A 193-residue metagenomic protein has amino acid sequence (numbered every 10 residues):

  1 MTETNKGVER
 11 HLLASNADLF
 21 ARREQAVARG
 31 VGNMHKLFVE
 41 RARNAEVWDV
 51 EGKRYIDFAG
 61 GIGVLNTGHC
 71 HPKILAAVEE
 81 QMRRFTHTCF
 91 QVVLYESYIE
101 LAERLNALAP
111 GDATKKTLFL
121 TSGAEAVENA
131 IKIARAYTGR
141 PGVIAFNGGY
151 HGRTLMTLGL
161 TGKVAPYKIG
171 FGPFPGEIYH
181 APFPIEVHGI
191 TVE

Functional and structural regions predicted by a protein language model:
M1, G52, V143: Conserved S/T- and glycine-rich ATP-binding loop of Class I adenylate-forming
T2-R43, V93: Active-site-adjacent loop/helix segments that line or gate small-molecule/cofactor pockets in enzymes
G7-H11, N66, V93, G159 (+2 more regions): A general boundary/transition motif marking the beginning of the first structured unit of a protein
H11-L13, R54-R140: Glycine-rich loop-to-alpha-helix module at the N-terminal edge of alpha/beta enzyme cores
V27-H35, G61-G63, C70, R84-T88 (+5 more regions): Glycine-rich, flexible loop/turn motifs
K36-A59: Active-site and channel-lining beta-strand-loop segments that bind or position nucleotide-derived/phosphorylated
W48-D49, T67-G68, G159-T161: Short beta-strand-to-turn element immediately C-terminal to the catalytic PLP-Schiff-base lysine in fold type I
E103-E193: PLP-dependent aspartate aminotransferase-fold enzymes
